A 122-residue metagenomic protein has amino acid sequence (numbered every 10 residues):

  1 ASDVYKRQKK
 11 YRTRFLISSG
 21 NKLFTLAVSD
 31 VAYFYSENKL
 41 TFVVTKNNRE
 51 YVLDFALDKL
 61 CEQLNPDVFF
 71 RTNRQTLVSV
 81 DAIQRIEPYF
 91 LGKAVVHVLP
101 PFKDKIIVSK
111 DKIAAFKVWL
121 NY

Functional and structural regions predicted by a protein language model:
S2, K6-Y122: Basic, polyanion-interacting recognition surfaces, primarily in bacterial LytTR/OmpR-type DNA-binding effector domains
